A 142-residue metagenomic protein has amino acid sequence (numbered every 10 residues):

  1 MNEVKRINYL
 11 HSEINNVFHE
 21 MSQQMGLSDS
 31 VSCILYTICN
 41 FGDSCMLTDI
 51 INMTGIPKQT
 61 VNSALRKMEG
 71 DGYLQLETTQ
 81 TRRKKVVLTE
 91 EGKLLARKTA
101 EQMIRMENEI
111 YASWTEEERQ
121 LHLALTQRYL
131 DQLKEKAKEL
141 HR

Functional and structural regions predicted by a protein language model:
M1-M25, D71, L88: N-terminal leader segment of winged-helix/HTH proteins
E3, L10, S30-V31, E91 (+1 more regions): N-terminal positioning helix adjacent to the helix-turn-helix/winged-helix DNA-binding module
I7-H11, N15, T54, A96 (+1 more regions): Amphipathic, non-transmembrane alpha-helical scaffold segments
N16-T60: N-terminal helix-turn-helix DNA-binding core of bacterial DNA-binding proteins
R66-A124: Charged, amphipathic alpha-helical coiled-coil/dimerization segments
E117-R142: C-terminal regulatory/oligomerization modules of transcriptional regulators
